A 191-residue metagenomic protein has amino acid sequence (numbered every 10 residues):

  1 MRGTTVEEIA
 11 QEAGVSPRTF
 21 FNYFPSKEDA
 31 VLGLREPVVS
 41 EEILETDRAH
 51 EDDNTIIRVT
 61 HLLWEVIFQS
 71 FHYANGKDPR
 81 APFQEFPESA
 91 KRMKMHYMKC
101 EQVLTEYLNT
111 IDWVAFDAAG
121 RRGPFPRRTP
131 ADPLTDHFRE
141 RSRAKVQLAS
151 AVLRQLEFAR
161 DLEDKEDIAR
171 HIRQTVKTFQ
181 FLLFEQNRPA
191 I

Functional and structural regions predicted by a protein language model:
M1, V15, T19-L32: HTH DNA-binding helix-turn interface
G3, Q11, V31-K77: Amphipathic alpha-helical linker/stalk segments
G3-T5, G14, S26-K27, T129-D132 (+1 more regions): Short glycine/proline-centered loop/turn elements that form peptide/ligand docking sites
E7, E28, E101: Acidic-residue sensor for enzyme active/binding pockets
E8-Q11, F20: Append "Primarily bacterial transcriptional regulators
P25, L32-E36, N109, W113: A generic structural signal for secondary-structure junctions that act as hinges or helix/strand caps at the edges
T60, W64-I191: An extended, acidic
